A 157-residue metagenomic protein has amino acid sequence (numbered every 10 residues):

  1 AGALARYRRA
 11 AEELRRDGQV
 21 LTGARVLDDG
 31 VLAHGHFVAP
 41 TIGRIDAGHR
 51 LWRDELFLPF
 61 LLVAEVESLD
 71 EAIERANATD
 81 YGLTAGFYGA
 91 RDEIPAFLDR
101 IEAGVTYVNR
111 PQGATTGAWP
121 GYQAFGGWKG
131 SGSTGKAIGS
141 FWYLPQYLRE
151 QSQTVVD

Functional and structural regions predicted by a protein language model:
A1-A3: Substrate-binding/catalytic subdomain of NAD(P)-dependent oxidoreductase enzymes
A5-Q19: Long, low-complexity segments enriched in small/aliphatic residues
R16-D28: Short secondary-structure junctions
G30-D157: Conserved C-terminal structural/oligomerization subdomain of aldehyde/semialdehyde dehydrogenase
